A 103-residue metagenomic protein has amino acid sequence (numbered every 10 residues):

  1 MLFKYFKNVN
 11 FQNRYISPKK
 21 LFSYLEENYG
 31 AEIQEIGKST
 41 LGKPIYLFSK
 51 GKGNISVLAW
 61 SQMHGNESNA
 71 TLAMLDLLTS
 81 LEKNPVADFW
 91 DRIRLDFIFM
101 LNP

Functional and structural regions predicted by a protein language model:
M1-P103: M14 metallocarboxypeptidase catalytic domain recognition
